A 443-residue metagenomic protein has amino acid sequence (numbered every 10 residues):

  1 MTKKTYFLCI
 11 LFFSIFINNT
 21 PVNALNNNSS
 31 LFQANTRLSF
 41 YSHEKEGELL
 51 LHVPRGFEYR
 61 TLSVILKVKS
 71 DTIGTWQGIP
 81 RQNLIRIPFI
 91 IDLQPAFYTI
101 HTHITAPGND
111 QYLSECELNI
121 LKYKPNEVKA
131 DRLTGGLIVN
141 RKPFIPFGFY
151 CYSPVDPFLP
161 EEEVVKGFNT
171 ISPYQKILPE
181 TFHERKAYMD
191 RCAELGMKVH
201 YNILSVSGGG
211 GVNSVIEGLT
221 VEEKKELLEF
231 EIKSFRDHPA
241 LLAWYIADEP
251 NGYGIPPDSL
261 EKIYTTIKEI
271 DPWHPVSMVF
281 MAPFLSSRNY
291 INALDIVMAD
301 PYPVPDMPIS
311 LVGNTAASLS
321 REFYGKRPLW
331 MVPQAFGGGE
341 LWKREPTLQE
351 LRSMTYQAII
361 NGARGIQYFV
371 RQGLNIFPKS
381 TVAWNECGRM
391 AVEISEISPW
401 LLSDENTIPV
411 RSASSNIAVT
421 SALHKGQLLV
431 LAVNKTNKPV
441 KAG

Functional and structural regions predicted by a protein language model:
V22-H52, G56: Short, compositionally biased P/S/T/A/G/V-rich stretches that sit at domain boundaries
N109-V164: N-terminal carbohydrate-binding accessory modules
P157-E223, F230-E231, P256-P275: Aromatic-lined substrate-binding rim segments of carbohydrate-active enzymes
L204, I263-S286, Y324-G338: Aromatic-lined carbohydrate-recognition surfaces of secreted/lumenal glycan-active proteins
S207-V212, L319-Q349: Active-site clefts of carbohydrate-active enzymes
L227-P257, M281-S287, I291-P303: Active-site groove signature of glycoside hydrolases
G338, W342-V392: Aromatic/acidic polysaccharide-binding cleft in carbohydrate-active enzymes
A413-G443: Carbohydrate-binding surface patches
